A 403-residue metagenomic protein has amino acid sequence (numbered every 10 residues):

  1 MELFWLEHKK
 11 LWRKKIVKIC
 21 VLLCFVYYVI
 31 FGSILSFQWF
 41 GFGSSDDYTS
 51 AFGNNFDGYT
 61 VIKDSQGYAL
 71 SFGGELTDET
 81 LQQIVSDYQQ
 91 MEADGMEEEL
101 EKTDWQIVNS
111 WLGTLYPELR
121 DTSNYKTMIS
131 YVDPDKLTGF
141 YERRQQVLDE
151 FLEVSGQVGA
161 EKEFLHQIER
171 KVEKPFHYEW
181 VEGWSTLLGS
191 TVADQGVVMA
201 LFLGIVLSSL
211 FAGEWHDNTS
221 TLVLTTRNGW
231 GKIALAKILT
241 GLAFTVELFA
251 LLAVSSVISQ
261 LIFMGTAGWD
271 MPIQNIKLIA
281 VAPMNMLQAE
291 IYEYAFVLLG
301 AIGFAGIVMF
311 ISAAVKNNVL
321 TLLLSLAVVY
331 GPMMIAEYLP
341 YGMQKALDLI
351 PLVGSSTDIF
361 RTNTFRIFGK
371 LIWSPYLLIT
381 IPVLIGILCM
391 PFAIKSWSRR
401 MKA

Functional and structural regions predicted by a protein language model:
M1-L23: N-terminal Sec/SRP start-transfer signal
W5-E7, L11, F310-A314, I381-A403: Junction motif at the cytosolic side of a transmembrane helix
K18, G231, N318-L320: Residues that define the loop-to-transmembrane-helix transition and helix capping in multi-pass membrane transporters
V21-F25, V319-P332, I350-P351: Central hydrophobic cores of alpha-helical transmembrane segments in multi-pass integral membrane proteins
V26-Q83, D133-E214, L235-A314, N318 (+2 more regions): Secretory targeting signals
E214-T221: Hydrophobic transmembrane alpha-helix segments characteristic of membrane transport and insertion machinery
L224-W230: Short helix-to-coil transition segments within interhelical loops that connect adjacent transmembrane helices
M343-T364: Short hydrophobic, aromatic-rich alpha-helical segments embedded in or entering the lipid bilayer of multi-pass
